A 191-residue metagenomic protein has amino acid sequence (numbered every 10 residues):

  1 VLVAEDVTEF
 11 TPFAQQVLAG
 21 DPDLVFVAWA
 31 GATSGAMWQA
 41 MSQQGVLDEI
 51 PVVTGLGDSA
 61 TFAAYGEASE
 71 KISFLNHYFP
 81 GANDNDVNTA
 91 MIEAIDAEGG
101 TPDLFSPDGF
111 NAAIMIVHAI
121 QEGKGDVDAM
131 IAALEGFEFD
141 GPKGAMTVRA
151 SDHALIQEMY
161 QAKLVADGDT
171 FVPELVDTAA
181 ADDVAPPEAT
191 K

Functional and structural regions predicted by a protein language model:
V1-E5, V27-G31, T54-D58, L75-Y78 (+3 more regions): Active-site-proximal beta-strand/loop segments in catalytic clefts of secreted hydrolases
V1-Q43, G81-A90: Extracellular/periplasmic Venus flytrap/periplasmic-binding protein
E9, T33, T61, A112 (+1 more regions): Short phosphate-engaging motifs
T11-A14, G109-A113, V117: Short, amphipathic alpha-helical "lid/cap" segments that border enzyme active or binding sites
W38, S42, I92, V117 (+1 more regions): Generic hydrophobic alpha-helical scaffold/packing signal
A40-F110, E174-T190: Extracellular/periplasmic periplasmic-binding protein-like sensory domains
A97-S106, V117-V172: Segments of small-molecule ligand-sensing domains
